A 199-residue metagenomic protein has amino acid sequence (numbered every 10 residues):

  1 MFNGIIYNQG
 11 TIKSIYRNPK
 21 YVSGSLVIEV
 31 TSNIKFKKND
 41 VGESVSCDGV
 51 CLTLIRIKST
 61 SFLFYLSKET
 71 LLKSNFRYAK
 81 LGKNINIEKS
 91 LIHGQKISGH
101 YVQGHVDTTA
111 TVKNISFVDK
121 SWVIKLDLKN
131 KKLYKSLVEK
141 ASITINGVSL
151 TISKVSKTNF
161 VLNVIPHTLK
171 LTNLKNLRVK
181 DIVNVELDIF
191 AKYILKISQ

Functional and structural regions predicted by a protein language model:
M1-Q199: Conserved loop->alpha-helix
